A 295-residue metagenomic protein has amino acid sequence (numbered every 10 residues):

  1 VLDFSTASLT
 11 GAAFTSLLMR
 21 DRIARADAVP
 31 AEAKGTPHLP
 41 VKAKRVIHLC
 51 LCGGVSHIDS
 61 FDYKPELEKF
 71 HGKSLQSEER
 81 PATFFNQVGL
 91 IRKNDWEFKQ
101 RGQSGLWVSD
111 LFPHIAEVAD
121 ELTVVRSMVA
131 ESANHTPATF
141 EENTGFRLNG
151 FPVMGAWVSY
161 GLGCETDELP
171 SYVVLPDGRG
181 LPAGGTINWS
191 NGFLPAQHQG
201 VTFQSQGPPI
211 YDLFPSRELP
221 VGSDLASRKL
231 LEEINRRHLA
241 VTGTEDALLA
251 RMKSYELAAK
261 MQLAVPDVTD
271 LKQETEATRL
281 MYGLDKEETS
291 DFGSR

Functional and structural regions predicted by a protein language model:
V1-R295: Ligand-binding pockets and gating/stacking loops
